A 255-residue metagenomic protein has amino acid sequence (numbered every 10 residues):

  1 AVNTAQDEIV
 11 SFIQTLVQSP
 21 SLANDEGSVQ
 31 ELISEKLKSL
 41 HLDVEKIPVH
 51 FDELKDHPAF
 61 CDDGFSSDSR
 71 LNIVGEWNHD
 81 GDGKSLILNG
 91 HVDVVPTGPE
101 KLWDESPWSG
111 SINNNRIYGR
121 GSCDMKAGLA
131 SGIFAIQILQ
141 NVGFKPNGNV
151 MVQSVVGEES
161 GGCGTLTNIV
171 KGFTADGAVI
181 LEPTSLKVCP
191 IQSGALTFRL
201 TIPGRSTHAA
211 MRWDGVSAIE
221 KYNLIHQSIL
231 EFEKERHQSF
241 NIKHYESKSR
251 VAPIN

Functional and structural regions predicted by a protein language model:
A1-I117, P146: Acidic/His- and Gly-rich active-site-bordering loop/insert found across diverse amide/peptide-bond hydrolases
V10, Q14, S34, A130-Q137 (+2 more regions): Predominant activation on well-ordered alpha-helical scaffold segments within soluble catalytic domains
Q18, K38-L42, N141-F144, T174 (+1 more regions): Generic secondary-structure signature for well-ordered alpha-helical cores
D43, R120-D124, A210-A218: Short alpha-helix boundary/capping segments
K84-I87, N115-R116, V150-M151, D176-V179 (+1 more regions): Structural motif
N113-N115, A135-M151, I229-S239: Phosphate-handling active-site elements
M125-T197: Acidic/histidine-rich catalytic neighborhood of metal-dependent amide-processing enzymes
L166-N255: Midchain, well-structured core segments that form catalytic/ion-binding scaffolds
